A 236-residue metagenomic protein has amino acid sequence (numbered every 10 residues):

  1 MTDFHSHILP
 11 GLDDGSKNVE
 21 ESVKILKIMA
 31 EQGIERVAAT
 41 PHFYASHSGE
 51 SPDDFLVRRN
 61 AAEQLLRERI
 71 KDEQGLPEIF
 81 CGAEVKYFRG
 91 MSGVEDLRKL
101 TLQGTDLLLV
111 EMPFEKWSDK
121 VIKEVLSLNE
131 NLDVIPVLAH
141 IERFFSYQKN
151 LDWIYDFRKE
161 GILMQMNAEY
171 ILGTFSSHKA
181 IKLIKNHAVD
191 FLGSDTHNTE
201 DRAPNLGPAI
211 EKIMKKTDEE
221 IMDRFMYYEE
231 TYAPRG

Functional and structural regions predicted by a protein language model:
M1-G75: An N-terminally biased module of ancient metal coordination in phosphate/nucleic-acid-related enzymes
T2-F4, A38-T40, F80-E84, V137-A139 (+2 more regions): Active-site neighborhood of phospho(di)ester-bond hydrolases with catalytic His/Asp-centered motifs
N18-E21, V94-E95, I122-E124, K149-Y155 (+2 more regions): Charged helix-capping and loop-helix junction motifs
A30, E130, I184-K185: Non-catalytic positions within long, well-ordered alpha-helices that form the structural scaffold/packing of enzyme
Y44-H47, K86-F88, E142-Y147, I171-T174 (+1 more regions): Active-site environment of divalent metal-dependent phosphoester hydrolases
G49-Q165: Extended substrate/RNA-proximal surfaces in nucleic-acid metabolism proteins
A188-P204: Short acidic/histidine-rich active-site segments
L206-G236: Mid-to-C-terminal alpha-helical segments outside catalytic/metal-binding sites
